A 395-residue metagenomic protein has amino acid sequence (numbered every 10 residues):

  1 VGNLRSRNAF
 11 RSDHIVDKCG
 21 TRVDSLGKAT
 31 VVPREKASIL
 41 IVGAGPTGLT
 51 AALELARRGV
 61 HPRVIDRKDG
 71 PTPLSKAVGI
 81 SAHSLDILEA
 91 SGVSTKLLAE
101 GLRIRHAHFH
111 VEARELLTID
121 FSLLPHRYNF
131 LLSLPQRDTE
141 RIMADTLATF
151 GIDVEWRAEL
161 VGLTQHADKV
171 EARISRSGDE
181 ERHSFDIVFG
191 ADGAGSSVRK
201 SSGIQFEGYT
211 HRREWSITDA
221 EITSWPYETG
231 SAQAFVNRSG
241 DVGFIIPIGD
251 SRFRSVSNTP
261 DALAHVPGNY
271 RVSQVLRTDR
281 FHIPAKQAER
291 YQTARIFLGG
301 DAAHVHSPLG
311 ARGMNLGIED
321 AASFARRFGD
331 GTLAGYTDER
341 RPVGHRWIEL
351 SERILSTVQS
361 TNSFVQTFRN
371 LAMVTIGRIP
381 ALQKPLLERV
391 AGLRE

Functional and structural regions predicted by a protein language model:
R11-E35, E289, R326-E395: C-terminal helical "tail/cap" subdomain of flavin- and related membrane-associated enzymes
P33-T47: Beta1/beta-strand and adjacent pyrophosphate-binding region of the FAD-binding site in flavoprotein oxidoreductases
A44-L53, R57, M143, G190 (+2 more regions): Conserved mid-domain beta->alpha element of the FAD-binding
A56-K76: Glycine-rich FAD pyrophosphate-binding loop
P73-K76, I80-A148, W215, I246-P247: Active-site-adjacent segment of FAD-dependent monooxygenases/related oxidoreductases
D145, A167-V170, E180-E181, I187-I283: Conserved FAD-binding catalytic core of PHBH/FMO-like flavoproteins
W156-V170: A conserved short coil-to-beta-strand element within the FAD-binding core of flavoproteins
